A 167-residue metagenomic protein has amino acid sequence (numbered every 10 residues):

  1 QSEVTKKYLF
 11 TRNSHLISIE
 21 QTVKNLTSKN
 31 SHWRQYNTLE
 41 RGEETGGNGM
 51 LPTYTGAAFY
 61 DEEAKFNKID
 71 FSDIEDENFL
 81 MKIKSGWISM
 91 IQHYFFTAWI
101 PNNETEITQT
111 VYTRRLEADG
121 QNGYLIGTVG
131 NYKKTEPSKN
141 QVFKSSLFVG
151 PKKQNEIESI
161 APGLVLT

Functional and structural regions predicted by a protein language model:
Q1-L166: Soluble non-transmembrane domains of integral membrane proteins
